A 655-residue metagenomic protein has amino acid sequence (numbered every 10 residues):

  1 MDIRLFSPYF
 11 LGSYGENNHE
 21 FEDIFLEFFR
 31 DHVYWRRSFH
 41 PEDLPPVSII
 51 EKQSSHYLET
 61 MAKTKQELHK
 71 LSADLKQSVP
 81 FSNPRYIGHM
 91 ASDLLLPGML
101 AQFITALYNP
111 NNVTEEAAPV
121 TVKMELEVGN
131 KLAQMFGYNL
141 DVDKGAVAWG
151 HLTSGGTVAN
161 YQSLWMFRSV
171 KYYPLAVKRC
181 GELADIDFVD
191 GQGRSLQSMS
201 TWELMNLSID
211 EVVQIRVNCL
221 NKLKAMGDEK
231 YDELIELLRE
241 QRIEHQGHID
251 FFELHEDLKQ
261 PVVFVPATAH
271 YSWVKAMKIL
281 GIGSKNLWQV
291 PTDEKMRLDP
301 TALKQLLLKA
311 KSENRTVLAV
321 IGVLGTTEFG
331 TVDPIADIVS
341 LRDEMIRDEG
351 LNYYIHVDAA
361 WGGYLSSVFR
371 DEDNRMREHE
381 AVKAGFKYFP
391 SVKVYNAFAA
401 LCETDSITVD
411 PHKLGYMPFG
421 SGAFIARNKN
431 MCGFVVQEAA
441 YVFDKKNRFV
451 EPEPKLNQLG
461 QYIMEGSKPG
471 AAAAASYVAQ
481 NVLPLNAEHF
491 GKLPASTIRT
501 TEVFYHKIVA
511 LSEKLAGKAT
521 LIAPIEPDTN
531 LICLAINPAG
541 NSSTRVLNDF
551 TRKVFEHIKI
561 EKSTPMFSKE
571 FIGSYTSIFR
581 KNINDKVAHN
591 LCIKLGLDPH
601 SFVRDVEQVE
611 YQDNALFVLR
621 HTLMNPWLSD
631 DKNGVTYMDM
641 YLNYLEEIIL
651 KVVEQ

Functional and structural regions predicted by a protein language model:
M1-A148, V158, K171-G181, D187-D190 (+8 more regions): N-terminal entrance/gating region of PLP-dependent enzymes' catalytic architecture
D93, G330, E380-D528, A535-S542: Active-site C-terminal subdomain of aminotransferase-like
A117-T121, G150-T157, F264-A267, A523-I525: Active-site nucleophile and cofactor-binding loops and adjacent substrate-binding regions of central metabolic enzymes
E125, G129-L132, A159-F167, W273 (+1 more regions): Buried hydrophobic packing segments
G145-V147, L258, P524-L531, N614-L616: Short Gly/Ser/Thr- and Asp/Glu-enriched loop/turn motifs at secondary-structure junctions
A159, M166, Y172-M431, V435: Conserved PLP-enzyme active-site core in the AAT-like
A269, L280, K309, E438 (+3 more regions): Nucleic-acid-interacting cores, centered on viral/eukaryotic replication and modification enzymes
K518-H600: Conserved PLP-binding catalytic core of the aspartate aminotransferase-like
